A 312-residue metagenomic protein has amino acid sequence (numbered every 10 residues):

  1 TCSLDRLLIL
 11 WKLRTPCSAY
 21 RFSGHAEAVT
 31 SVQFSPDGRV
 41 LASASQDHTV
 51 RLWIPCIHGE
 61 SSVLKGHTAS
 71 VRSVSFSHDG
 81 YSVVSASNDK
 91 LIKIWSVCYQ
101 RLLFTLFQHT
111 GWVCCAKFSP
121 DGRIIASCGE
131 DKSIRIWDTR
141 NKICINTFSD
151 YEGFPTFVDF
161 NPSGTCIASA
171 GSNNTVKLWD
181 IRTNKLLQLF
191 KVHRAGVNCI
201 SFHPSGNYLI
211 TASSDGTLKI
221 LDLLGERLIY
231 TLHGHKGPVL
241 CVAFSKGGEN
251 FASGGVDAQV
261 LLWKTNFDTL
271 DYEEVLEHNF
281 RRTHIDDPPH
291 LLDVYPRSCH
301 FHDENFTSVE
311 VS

Functional and structural regions predicted by a protein language model:
C2, S18-G24, A44, E60-G66 (+5 more regions): Short C-terminal beta-strands that terminate individual repeats in beta-propeller domains, predominantly WD40 blades
C2-D5, F34, S43-D47, S85-D89 (+4 more regions): Conserved strand-to-loop turn within each blade of WD40 beta-propeller repeats
R6-L7, H48-T49, T68, L91 (+11 more regions): A conserved positional marker within WD40/Gbeta-like beta-propeller blades
L8-W11, V32, V50-W53, V74 (+9 more regions): WD40-repeat beta-propellers
E27-Q33, A69-F76, G111-F118, G153-F160 (+2 more regions): Canonical WD40 repeat/beta-propeller blade segments in eukaryotic WD-repeat proteins
D37-R39, D79-Y81, D121-R123, S163-T165 (+2 more regions): Short coil/turn segments that connect the beta-strands within blades of beta-propeller domains
V192, G196-L261, T265: Ankyrin-repeat and related helical/solenoid repeat scaffolds used for protein-protein interactions
K236-P238, S245-E249, V256-S312: Terminal intrinsically disordered, low-complexity extensions flanking WD-repeat/beta-propeller proteins
